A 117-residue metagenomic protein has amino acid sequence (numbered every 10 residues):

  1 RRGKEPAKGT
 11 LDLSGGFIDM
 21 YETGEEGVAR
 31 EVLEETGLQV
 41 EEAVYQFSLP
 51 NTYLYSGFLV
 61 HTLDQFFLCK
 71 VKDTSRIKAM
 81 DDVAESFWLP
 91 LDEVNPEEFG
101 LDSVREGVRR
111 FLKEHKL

Functional and structural regions predicted by a protein language model:
R1-L13, V40, V71: N-terminal strand-loop-strand
R1-R2, R30-E34, F87: Short, cationic motifs built from Arg/Lys/His that form the positively charged side of catalytic pockets
R2-G3, K70-S75, L91-E93: Short loop segments at secondary-structure junctions
P6, V60-T62, D82-V83: A short beta-loop-beta micro-motif enriched in histidine and acidic residues
L13-Q46: The catalytic Nudix box helix
L49-R76, H115: Active-site-adjacent beta-strand/loop module that shapes the phosphate/pyrophosphate-binding cleft
R76-L117: Nudix hydrolase/Nudix homology domain
